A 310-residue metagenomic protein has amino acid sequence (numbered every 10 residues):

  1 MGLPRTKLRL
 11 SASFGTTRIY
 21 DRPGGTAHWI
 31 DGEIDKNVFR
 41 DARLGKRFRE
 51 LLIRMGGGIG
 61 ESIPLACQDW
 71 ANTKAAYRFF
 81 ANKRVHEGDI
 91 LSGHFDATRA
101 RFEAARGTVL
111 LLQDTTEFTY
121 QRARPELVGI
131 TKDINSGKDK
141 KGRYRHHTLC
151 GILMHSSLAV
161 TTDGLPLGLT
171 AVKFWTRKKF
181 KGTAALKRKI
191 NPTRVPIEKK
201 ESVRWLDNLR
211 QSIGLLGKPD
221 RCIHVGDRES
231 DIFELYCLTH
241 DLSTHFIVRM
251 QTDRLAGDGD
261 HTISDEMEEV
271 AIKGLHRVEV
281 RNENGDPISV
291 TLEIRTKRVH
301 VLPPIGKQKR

Functional and structural regions predicted by a protein language model:
G2-R310: Conserved, well-structured functional cores that handle cations and Mg-NTP chemistry
